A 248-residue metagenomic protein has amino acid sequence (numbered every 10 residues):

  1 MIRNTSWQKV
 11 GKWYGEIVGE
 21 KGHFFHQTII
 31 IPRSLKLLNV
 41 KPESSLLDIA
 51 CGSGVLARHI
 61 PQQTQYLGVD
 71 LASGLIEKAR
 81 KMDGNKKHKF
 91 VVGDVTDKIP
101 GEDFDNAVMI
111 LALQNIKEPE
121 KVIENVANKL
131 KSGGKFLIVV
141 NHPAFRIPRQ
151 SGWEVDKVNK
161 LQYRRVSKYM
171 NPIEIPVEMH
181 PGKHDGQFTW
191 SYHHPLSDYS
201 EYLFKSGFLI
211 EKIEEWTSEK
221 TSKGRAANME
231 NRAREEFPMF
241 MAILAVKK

Functional and structural regions predicted by a protein language model:
M1-K41, V55-H59, L75-K78, M82: Conserved class I S-adenosyl-L-methionine
L47-D97: Class I SAM-dependent methyltransferase SAM/SAH-binding core
T96-A107: A short acidic, Gly/Pro-enriched loop at the edge of an enzyme's catalytic core that lines a small-molecule cofactor
N106-P119: A short SAM/SAH-binding and catalytic strip from SAM-dependent methyltransferases
E120-K135: A short glycine-rich, Lys/Arg-flanked "PGG" loop and its adjoining helix->strand segment in the class I
L137-P176: Conserved class I S-adenosyl-L-methionine
V140, A144-S151, K183-S197: Acceptor-substrate binding/catalytic loop of class I
W190-I213: Short alpha-helix
